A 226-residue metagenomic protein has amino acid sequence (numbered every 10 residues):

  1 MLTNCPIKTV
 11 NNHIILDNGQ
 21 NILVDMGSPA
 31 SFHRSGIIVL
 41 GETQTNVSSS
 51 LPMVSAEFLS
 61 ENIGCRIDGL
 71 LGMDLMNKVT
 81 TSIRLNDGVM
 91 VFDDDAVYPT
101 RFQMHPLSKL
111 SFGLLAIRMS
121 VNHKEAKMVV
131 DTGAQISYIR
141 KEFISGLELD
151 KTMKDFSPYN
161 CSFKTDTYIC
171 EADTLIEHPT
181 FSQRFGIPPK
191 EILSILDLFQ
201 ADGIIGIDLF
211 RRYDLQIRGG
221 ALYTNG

Functional and structural regions predicted by a protein language model:
M1-G226: Pepsin/retropepsin-fold aspartyl endopeptidases
